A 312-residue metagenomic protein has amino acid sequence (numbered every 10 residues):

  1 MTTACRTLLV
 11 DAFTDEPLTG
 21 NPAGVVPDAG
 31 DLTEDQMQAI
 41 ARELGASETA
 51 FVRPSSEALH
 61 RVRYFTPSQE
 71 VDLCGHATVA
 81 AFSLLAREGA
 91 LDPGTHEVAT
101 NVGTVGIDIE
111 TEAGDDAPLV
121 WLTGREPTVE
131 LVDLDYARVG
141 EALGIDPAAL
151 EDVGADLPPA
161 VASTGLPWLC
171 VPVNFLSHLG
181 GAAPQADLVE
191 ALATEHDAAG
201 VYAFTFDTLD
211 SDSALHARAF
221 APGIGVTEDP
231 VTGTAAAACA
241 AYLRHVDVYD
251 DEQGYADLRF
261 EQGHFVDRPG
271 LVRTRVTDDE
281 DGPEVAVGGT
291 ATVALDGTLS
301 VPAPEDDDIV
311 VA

Functional and structural regions predicted by a protein language model:
T2-L73, V79-A312: Active-site proximal loop and beta-alpha junction motif in alpha/beta enzyme cores
